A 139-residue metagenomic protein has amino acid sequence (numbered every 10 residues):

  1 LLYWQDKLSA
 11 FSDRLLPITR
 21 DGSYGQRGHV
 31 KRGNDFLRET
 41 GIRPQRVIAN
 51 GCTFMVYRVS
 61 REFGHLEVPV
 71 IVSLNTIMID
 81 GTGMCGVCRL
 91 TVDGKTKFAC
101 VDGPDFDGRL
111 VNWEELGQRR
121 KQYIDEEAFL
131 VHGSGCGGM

Functional and structural regions predicted by a protein language model:
L1-D80: FNR/FR-type flavoprotein reductase catalytic core
Q5-S12, E39, R43-P44, D105-M139: Iron-sulfur (Fe-S) cluster-binding modules
K7, K31, K95-K97, K121: Context-gated lysine
R20-G25, A49, T96-F106, I124-E126: Short, basic, helix/turn surface patches
T53-M55, N75-D105, G133-M139: Local cysteine-cluster metal-coordination motifs and their immediate loop/turn environment, predominantly Fe-S cluster
S60, G83, V111-N112: Short acidic, glycine/serine/threonine-rich loops at helix termini
